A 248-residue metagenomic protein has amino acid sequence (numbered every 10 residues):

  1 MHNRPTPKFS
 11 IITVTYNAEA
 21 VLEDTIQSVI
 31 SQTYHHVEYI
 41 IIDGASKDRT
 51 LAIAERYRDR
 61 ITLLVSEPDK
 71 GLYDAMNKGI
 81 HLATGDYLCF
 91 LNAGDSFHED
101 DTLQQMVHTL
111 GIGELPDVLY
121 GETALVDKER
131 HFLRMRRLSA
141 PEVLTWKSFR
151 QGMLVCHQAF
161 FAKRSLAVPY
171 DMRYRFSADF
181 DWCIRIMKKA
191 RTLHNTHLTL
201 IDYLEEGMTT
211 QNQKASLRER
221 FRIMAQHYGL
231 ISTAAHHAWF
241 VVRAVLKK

Functional and structural regions predicted by a protein language model:
M1-I30: N-proximal low-complexity "stem/linker" segments adjacent to membrane-targeting elements
P7-S10, E38, D181: Cell-envelope/extracellular polymer assembly enzymes that use nucleotide-activated donors
H35, D43-A52, N92: A conserved acidic beta->alpha catalytic loop
R49, D74, D95-T109: Acidic donor-binding/catalytic loop of UDP-sugar-dependent glycosyltransferases, especially processive GT2
S66-A83: Glycine-rich, basic loop-to-helix element that forms the pyrophosphate-binding segment of sugar-nucleotide handling
L88: Short aromatic/hydrophobic "clamp" motif used to bind/position activated sugar donors
D100-L133: Conserved donor NDP-sugar-binding/catalytic core segment of glycosyltransferases
M135-E219: Conserved nucleotide-sugar donor-binding catalytic segment
